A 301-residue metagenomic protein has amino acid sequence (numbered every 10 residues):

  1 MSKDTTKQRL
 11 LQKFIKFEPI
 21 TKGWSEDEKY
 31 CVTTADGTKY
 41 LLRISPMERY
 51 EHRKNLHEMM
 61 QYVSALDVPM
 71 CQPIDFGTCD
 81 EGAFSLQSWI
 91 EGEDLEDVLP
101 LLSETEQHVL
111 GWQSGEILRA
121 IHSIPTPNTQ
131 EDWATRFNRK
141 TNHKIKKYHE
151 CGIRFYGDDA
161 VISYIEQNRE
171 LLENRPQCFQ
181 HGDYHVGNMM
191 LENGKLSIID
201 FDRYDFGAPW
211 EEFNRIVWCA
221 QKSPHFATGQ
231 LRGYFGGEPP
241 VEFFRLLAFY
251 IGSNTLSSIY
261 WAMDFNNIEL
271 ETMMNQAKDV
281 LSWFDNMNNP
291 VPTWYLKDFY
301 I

Functional and structural regions predicted by a protein language model:
S2-K13, W112, A120-G182, R232 (+1 more regions): An alpha-helical support segment within catalytic cores of ATP-dependent transferases
Q8-I15, L66-M70: Short secondary-structure junctions
P19-D132, I301: ATP-binding pocket architecture of kinase catalytic cores
D27, W112, E173, R215 (+1 more regions): Helix-rich C-terminal or lid/interface subdomains of diverse kinases
E28-T33, I165-F213: Active-site acidic catalytic loop and adjacent metal/ATP-binding pocket of ATP-dependent phosphoryl transfer enzymes
M60, S103-E104, S197, N214-I216: Glycine-rich, phosphate-binding/catalytic loops in enzymes
D67, G77, E93-D94, L118-N128 (+6 more regions): A general structural signal marking secondary-structure boundaries and capping sites
